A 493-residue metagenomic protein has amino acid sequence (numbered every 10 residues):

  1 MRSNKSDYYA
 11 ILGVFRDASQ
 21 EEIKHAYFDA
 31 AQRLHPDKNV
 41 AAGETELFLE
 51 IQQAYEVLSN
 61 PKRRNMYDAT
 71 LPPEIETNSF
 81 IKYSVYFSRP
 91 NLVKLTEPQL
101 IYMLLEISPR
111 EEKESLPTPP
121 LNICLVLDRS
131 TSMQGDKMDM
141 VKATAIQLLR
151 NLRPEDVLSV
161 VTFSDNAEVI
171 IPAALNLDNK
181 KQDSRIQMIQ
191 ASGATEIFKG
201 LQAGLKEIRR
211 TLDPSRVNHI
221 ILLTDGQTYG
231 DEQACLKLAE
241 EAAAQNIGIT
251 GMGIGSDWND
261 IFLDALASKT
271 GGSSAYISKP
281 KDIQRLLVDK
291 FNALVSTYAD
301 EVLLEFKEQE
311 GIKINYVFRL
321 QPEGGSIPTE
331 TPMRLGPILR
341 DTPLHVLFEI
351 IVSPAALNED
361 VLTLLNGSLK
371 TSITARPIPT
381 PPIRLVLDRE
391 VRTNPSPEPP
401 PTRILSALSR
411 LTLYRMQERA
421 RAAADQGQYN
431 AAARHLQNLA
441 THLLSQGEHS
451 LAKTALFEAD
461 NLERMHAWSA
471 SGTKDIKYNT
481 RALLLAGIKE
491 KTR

Functional and structural regions predicted by a protein language model:
M1-K38, E50, A54, I75: N-terminal J-domain/J-like co-chaperone modules of DnaJ/Hsp40 proteins
T70-S115: Negatively charged sequence features
Q99-L303, V352-L357, E448: Exposed acidic/Ser/Thr-rich ligand/metal-binding surfaces
L303, K307-P328: A surface/secretory-pathway sequence property marking extracellular, secreted, or lumenal proteins enriched
L320-T342: Extracellular adhesion/glycan-binding regions together with long Ser/Thr- and acidic-residue-rich low-complexity tracts
L339-N358: Low-complexity, intrinsically disordered segments enriched in Ser/Thr together with acidic residues
V352-R493: Long, acidic serine/threonine- and proline-rich intrinsically disordered regions
